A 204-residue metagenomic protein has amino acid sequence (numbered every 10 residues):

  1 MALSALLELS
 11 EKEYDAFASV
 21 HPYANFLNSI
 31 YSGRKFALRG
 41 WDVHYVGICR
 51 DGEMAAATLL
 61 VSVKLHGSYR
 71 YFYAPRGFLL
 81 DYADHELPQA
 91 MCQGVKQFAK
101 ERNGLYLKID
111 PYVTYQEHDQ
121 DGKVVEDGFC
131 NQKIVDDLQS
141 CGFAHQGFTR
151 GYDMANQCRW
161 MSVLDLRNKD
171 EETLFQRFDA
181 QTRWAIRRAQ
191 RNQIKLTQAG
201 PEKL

Functional and structural regions predicted by a protein language model:
A2-L9, A56, N131-L204: Acyltransferase donor/substrate-recognition loop-hinge adjacent to the catalytic core
L6-D51, A56: N-terminal charged segments
I30-Y31, A90-V95, H145-F148: Short alpha-helical segments and helix-capping/turn motifs at coil-helix boundaries
K35-D127: Conserved donor-binding loop and adjoining core beta-sheet/short helix segment in diverse acyl/aminoacyl transferases
